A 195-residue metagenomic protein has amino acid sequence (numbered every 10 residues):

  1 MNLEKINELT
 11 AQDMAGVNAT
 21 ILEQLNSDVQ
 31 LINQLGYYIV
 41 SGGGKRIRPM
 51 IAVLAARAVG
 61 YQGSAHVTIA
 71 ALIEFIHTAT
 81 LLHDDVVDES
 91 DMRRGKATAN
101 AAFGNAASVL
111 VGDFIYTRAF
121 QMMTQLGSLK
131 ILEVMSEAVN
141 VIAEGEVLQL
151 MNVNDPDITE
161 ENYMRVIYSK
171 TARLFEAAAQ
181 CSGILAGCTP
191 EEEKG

Functional and structural regions predicted by a protein language model:
M1-L22: N-terminal amphipathic/basic leader segments beginning at the initiator methionine
A15-G16, L22-G195: Mg2+-dependent prenyl diphosphate-binding active-site environment of isoprenoid biosynthetic enzymes
